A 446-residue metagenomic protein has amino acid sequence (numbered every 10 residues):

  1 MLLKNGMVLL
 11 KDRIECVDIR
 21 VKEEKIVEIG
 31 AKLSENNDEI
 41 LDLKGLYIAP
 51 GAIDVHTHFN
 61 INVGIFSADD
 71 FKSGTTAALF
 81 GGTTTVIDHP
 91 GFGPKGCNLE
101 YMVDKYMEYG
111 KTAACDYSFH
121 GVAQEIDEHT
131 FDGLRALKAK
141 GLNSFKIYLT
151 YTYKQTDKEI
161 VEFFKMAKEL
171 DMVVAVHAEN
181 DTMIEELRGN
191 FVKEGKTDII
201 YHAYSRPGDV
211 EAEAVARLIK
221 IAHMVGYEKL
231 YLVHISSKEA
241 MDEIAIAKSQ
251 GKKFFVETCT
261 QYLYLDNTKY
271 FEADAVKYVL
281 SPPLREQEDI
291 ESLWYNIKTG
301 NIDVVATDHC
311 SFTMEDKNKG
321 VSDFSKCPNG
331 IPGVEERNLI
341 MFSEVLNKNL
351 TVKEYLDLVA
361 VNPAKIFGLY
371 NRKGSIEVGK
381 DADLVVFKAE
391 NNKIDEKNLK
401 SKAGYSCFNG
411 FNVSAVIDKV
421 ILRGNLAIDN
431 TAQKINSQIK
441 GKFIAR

Functional and structural regions predicted by a protein language model:
M1-G51: Histidine-rich, glycine-flanked metal-binding segment
G6, I19, E24, G45 (+15 more regions): Divalent metal-coordination and catalytic microenvironments
G6, K319, D323, V378-I444: C-terminal cap of metal-dependent C-N hydrolases
K44-T112, H129: Metal-associated gating/positioning segment near the N- to mid-region
P90-F92, V122, T150, E179-N180 (+3 more regions): Short, ordered loop/turn segments at secondary-structure junctions
E108-V122: A glycine-rich helix N-cap at a beta->alpha junction
H129-V305: Histidine/acidic residue-rich metal-binding segments in metalloenzymes
T197-Y227, K298-T299, D303-V305, S311-N391: His/Asp/Glu-enriched, well-ordered alpha-helical/loop segment that forms or immediately abuts the divalent-metal
